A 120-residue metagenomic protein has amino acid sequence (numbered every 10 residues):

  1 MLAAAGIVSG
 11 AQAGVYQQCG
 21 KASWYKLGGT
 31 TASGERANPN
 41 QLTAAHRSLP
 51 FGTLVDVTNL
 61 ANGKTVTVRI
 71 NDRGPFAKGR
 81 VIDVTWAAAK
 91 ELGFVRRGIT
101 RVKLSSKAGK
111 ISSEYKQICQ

Functional and structural regions predicted by a protein language model:
M1-A5: Sec-dependent N-terminal signal peptides
G6-Q120: Secreted/periplasmic proteins
